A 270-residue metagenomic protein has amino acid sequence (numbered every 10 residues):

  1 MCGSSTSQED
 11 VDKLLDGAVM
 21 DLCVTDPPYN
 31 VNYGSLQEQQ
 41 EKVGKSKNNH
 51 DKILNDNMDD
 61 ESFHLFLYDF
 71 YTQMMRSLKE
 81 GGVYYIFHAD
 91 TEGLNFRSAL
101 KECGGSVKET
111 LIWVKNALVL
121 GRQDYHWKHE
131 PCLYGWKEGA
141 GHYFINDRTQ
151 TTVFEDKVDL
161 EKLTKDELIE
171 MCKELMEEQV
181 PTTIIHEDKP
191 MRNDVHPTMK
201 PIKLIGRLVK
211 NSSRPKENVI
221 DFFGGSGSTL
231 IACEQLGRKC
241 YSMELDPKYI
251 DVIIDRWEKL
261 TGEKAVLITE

Functional and structural regions predicted by a protein language model:
M1-I250: Core catalytic lobe of class I
K248-K259, E263: Short alpha-helix adjacent to the SAM-binding motif of class I
E263-E270: Short mixed-charge
